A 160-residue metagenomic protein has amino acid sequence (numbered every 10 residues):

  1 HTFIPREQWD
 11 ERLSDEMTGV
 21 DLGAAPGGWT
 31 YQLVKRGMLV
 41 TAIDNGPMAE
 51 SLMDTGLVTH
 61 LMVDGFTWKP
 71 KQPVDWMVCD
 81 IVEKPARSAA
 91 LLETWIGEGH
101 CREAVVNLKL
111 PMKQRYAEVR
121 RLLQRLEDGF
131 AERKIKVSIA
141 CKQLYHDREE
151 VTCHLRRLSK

Functional and structural regions predicted by a protein language model:
H1-D15: S-adenosyl-L-methionine
T2, Y31, K35, D128: Short, well-ordered alpha-helices that flank and scaffold nucleotide-derived cofactor binding pockets
S14-A25, Q32: Conserved class I S-adenosyl-L-methionine
T18, L39, E103: Residues at the starts of beta-strands that form the adenosine-phosphate
G27-T30, K84-A90: Short glycine/serine/threonine-rich phosphate/pyrophosphate-binding segments that cradle anionic phosphate groups
K35, L39-R87: S-adenosyl-L-methionine
D54, A89-S159: C-terminal substrate-binding/active-site "lid" region of AdoMet-derived donor-dependent transferases
